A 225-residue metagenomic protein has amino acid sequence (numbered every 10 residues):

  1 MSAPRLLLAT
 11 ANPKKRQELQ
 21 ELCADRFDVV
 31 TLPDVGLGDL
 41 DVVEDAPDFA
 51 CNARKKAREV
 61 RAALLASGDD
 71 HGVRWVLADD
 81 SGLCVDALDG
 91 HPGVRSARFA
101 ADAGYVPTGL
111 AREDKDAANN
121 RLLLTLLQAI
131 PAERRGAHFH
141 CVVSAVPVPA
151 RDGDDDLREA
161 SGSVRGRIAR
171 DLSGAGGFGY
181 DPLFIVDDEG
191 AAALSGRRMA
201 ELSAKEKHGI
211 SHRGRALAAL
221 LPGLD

Functional and structural regions predicted by a protein language model:
S2-L7, P13-D225: Anionic-ligand binding patches
